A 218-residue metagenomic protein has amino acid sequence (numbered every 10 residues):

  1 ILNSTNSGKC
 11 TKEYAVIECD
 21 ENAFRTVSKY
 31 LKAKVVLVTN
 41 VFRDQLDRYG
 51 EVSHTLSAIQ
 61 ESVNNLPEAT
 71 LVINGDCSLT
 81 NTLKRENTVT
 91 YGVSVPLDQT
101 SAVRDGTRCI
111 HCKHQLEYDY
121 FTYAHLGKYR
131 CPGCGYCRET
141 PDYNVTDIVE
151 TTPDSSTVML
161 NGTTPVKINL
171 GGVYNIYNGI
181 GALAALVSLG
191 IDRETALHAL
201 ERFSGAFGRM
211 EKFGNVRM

Functional and structural regions predicted by a protein language model:
I1, Q60: Walker A (P-loop) phosphate-binding motif
L2-S4, G179-L189: Buried hydrophobic packing segments
E13-N22, M218: Switch II (G3) loop of P-loop NTPases
C19-D44, N81-P165, F207: Extended acidic/charged loop-beta regions that coordinate divalent cations and stabilize anionic phosphate/carboxylate
T39, V72, N178, A182: Residue-level signal for inorganic ion chemistry
L66-T70, E86-N87: A short helix->loop->beta-strand "cap" motif at the edges of active sites that frequently abuts
R104-T107, L170-G181, S204-M210: Short glycine/threonine-rich catalytic loop with a Thr-x-Gly-x-Asp
Y136, D147-D154, A185-M218: Gly/charged, well-structured mid-domain segments that form the phosphate/adenylate-handling core of ATP-dependent
